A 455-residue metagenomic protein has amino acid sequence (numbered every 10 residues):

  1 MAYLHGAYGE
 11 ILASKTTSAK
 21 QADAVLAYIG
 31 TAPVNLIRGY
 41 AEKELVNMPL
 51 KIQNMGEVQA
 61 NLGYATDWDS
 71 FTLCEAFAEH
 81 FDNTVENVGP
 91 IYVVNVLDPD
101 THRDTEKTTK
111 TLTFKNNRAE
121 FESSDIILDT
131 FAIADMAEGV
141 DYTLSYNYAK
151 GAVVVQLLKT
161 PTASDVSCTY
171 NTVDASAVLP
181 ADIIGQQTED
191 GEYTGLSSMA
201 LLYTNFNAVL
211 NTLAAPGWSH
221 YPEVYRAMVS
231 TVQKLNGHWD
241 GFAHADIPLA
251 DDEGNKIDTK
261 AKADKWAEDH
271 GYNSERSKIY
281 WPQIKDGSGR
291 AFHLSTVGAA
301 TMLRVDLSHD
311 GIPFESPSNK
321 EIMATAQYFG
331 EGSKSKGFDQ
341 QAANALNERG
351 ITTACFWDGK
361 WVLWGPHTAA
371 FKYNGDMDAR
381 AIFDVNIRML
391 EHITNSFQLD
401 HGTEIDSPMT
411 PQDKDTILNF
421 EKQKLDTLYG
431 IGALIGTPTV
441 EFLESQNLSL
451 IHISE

Functional and structural regions predicted by a protein language model:
A2-Q59, G63-H102, N117, E122 (+4 more regions): A glycine- and small-residue-enriched flexible loop/hinge signal that marks low-structured segments
D104-N117: Interfacial loop/beta elements and low-complexity acidic/Ser/Thr-rich segments of macromolecular assembly/processing
L112, Y142-L144, T352-C355: Assembly/interface hotspot detector across virion components, adhesins/toxins, and nucleic-acid enzymes
D129-D182: Surface-exposed interaction regions enriched in Ser/Thr/Asp/Glu that occur as long low-complexity tracts or repetitive
D413-T437: Short, hydrophobic/π-rich interface segment
G432-L450: Long, charged, glycine-rich C-terminal linkers/tails
I451-E455: Conserved small/polar residues in nucleotide/adenosyl-binding loops
